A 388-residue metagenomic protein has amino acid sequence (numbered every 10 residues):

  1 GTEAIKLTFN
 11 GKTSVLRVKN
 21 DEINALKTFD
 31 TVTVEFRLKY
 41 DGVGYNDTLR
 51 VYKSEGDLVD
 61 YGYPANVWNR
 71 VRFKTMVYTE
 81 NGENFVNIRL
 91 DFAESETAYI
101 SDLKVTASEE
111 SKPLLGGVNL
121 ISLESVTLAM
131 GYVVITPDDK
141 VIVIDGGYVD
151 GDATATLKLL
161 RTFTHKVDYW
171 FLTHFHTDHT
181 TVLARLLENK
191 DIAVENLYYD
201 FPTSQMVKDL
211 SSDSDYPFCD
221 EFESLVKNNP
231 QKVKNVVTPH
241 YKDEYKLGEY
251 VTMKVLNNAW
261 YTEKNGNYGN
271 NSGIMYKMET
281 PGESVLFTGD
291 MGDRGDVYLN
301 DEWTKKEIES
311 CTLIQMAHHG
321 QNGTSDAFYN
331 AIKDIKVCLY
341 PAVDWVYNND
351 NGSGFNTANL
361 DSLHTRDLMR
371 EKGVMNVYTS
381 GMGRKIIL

Functional and structural regions predicted by a protein language model:
G1-T13: Short carbohydrate-recognition loop motifs
S14-V34, Y63-A65: Extracellular/lumenal carbohydrate-interaction signature centered on repeated Trp-anchored short motifs
L16-V18, V43-S54, N84: Beta-strand acidic-aromatic groove motif in beta-rich domains, primarily in extracellular
E55-E83, Y99, Q321: Extracellular carbohydrate recognition and processing domains and analogous Trp-centered ligand-binding platforms
R89-E96: Short beta-strand-plus-loop segments that form exposed binding edges in beta-rich domains
S111-H165, Q231-S310, K385-L388: Core dinuclear metal-dependent hydrolase active-site scaffold
P137-K140, D150-P202, T304-Q321, D334-C338: Active-site metal-binding motif and surrounding structural segment of the metallo-beta-lactamase
N196-Y198, P202-N270, V337, A342-L388: Binuclear metal-ion centers of metallo-dependent hydrolases, dominated by the metallo-beta-lactamase
